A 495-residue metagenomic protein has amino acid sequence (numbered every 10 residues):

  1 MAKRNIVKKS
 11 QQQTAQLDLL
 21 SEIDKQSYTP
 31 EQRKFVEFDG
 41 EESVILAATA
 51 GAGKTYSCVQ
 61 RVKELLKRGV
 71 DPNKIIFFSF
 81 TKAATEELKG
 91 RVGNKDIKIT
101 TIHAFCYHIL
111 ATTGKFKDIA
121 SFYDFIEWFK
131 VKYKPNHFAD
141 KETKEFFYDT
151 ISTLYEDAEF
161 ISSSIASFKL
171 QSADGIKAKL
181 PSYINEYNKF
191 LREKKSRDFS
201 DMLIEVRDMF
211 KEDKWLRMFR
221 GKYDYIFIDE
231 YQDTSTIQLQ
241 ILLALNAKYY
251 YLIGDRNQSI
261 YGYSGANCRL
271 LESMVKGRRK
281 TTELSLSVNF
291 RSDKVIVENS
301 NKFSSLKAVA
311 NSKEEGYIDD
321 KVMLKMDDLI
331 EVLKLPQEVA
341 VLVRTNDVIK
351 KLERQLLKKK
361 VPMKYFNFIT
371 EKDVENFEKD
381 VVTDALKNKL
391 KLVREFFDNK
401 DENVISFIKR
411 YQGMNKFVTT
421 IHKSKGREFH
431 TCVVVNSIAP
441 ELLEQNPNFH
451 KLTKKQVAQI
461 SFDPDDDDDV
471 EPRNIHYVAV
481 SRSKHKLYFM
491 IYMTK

Functional and structural regions predicted by a protein language model:
A2-K117, S481: P-loop NTPase Walker
L17-E37, E42-A50, K280-R291, V297-L342: Inter-lobe coupling/hinge region of RecA-like P-loop helicase motors
E41, T100-C106, K179-F227, S235-I241 (+1 more regions): Conserved helicase/translocase P-loop NTPase motor core
G51, D224-F227, Y231-S235, N257-Q258 (+2 more regions): Catalytic acidic motif of RecA-like/P-loop NTPases
C58, V70-K82, I97, D229 (+5 more regions): Conserved RecA-like ASCE P-loop NTPase motor core of nucleic-acid helicases/translocases
K115-K195: ATP-hydrolysis module of ASCE/P-loop NTPase motor domains, specifically the Walker B Asp-Glu catalytic pair
I237-G316: Conserved RecA-like helicase ATPase core segment that couples NTP binding/hydrolysis to strand translocation
D373-Y488: Conserved helicase C-terminal RecA-like lobe
